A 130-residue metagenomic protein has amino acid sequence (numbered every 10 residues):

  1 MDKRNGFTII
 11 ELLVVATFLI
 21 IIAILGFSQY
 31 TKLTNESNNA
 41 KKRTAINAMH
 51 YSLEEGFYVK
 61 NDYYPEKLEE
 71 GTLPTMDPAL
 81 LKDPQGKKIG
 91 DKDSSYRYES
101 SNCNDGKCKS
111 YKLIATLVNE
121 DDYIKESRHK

Functional and structural regions predicted by a protein language model:
D2-Q29: N-terminal single-pass transmembrane signal-anchor helix
R4-I9, S37, K41-R43, Y58: A generic "structured core" feature
I20, G26-N47: Aliphatic-rich helix starts adjacent to a transmembrane/signal segment
E54-N119: Extracellular/periplasmic head regions of type IV pilus-like filament subunits
D121-K130: Low-complexity, S/T/G/P-rich flexible repeat/linker segments used as non-globular hinges and stalks within
